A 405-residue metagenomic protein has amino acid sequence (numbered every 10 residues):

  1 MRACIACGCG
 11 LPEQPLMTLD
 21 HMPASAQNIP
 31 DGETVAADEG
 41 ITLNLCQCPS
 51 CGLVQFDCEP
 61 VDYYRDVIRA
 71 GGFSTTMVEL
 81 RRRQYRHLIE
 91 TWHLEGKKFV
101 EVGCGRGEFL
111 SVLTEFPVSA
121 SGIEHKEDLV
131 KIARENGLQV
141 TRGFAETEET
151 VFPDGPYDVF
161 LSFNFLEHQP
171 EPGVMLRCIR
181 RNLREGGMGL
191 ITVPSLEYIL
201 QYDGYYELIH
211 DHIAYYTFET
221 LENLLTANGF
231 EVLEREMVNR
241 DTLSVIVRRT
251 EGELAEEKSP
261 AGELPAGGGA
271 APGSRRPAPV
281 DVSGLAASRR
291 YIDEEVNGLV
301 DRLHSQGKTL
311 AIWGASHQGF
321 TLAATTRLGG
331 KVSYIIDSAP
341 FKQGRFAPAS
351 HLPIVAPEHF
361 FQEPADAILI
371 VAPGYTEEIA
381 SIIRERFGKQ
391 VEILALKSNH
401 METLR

Functional and structural regions predicted by a protein language model:
M1-T76, E236: N-terminal juxtadomain amphipathic helix that follows a signal peptide/anchor or precedes a small N-terminal auxiliary
Q14, T141, L233, V355 (+1 more regions): General small-molecule cofactor/ligand-binding pocket signal
T18-A24, E207, E236-L254: Conserved catalytic loop of SAM-dependent methyltransferase domains
G32, A37, G204-E219: Acceptor-substrate binding/catalytic loop of class I
L43-F116, S121: Fe-S ferredoxin-like electron-transfer domains and their immediately adjacent linker/connector regions across
R86-D203, Y215-L233, V247-R249, T321 (+3 more regions): Conserved SAM-binding loop
H87-L88, I246-A261, P265-R405: Hydrophobic, well-ordered beta-alpha structural blocks that scaffold small-molecule cofactor pockets
L138-R142, E207-H210, G252, G329-G330 (+1 more regions): Short, hinge-like loop/turn segments at secondary-structure boundaries
